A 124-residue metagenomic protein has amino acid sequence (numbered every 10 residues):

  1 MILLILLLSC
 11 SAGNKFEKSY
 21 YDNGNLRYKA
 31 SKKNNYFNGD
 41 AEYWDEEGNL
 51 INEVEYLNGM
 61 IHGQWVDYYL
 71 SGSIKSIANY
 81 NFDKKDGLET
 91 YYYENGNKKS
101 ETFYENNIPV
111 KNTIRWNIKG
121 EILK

Functional and structural regions predicted by a protein language model:
M1-L4: Sec-dependent signal peptide recognition, specifically the positively charged N-region followed immediately by
L7-K124: Glycine/tyrosine- and acidic-biased, solvent-exposed loop/turn segments at the edges of beta-strands
